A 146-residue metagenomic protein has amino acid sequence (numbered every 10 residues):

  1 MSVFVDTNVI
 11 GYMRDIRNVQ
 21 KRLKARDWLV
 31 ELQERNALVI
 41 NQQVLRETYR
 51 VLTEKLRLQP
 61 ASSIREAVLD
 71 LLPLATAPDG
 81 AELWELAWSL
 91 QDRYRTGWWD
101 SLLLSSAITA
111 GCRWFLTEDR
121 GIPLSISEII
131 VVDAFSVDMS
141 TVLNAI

Functional and structural regions predicted by a protein language model:
M1-I40, K55-S62, F135-A145: Short, well-structured N-terminal submotif of metal-dependent ribonuclease cores
S2, L104-I146: Acidic, PIN/NYN-like endoribonuclease modules and their adjacent C-terminal/linker elements
D6-N8, E47, D100, D119: Acidic active-site catalytic centers that drive phospho-/nucleotidyl reactions and related ester hydrolyses
I16, E31-E34, T53-E54, D70-L74 (+2 more regions): General structural signal for alpha-helix termini and helix-helix connectors
I40-Q42, T117: Short beta-strand segments at enzyme active-site cores
Q43, Y49-A75: Active-site-proximal, substrate-binding regions of enzyme catalytic domains and RNA-binding/basic surfaces
P73-L116, R120: Active-site neighborhoods of divalent-metal-dependent phosphate/nucleic-acid chemistry enzymes
